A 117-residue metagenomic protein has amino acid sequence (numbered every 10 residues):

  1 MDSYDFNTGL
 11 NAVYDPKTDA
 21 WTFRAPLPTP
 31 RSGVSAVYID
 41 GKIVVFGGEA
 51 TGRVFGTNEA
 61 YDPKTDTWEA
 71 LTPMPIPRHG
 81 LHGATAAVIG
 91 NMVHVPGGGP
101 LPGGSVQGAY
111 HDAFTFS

Functional and structural regions predicted by a protein language model:
M1-S117: Kelch-like beta-propeller repeat domains
